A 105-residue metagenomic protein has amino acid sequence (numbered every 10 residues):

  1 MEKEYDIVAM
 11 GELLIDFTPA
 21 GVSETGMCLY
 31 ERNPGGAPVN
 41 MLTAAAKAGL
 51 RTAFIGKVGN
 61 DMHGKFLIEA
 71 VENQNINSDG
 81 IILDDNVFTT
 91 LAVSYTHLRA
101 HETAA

Functional and structural regions predicted by a protein language model:
M1-N77, L98-R99: Glycine-rich phosphate/adenosyl-contacting loop at the front of the ribokinase-like
K57-G59, D79-T89: Beta-strand->loop->alpha-helix junctions that form or flank phosphate-binding loops in nucleotide-handling enzymes
N77-D79, A105: Short secondary-structure capping/junction motifs at helix and strand boundaries
L91-S94: Short beta-strand scaffold segments in enzyme catalytic cores
H97-A105: Single conserved hydrophobic/aromatic residue that forms the stacking wall/gate of nucleotide- or nucleobase-binding
